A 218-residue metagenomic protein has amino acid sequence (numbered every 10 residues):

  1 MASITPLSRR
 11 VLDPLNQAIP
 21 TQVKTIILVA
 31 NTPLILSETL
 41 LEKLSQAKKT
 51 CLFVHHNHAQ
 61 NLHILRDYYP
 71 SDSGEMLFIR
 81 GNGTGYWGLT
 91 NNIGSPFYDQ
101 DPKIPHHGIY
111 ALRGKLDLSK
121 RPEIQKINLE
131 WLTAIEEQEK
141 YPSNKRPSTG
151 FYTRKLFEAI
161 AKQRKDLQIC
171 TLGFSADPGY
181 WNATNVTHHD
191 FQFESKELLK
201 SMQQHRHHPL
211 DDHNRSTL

Functional and structural regions predicted by a protein language model:
M1-L218: Metal-ion/cofactor- or nucleotide/acyl-coenzyme-handling active-site neighborhoods
